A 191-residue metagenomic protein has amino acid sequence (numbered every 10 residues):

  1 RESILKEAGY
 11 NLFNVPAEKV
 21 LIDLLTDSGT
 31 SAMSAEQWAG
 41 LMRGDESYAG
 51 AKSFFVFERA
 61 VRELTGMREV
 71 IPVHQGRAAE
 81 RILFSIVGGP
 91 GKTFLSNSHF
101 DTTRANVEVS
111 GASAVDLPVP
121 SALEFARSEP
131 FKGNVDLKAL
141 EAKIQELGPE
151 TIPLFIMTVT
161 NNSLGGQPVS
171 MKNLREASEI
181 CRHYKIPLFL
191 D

Functional and structural regions predicted by a protein language model:
R1-Q37: N-terminal glycine-rich, Lys/His-bearing helix-loop that initiates the first secondary-structure elements of many
S28-A78, S98-H99: Conserved N-terminal alpha-helix of the aminotransferase class I/II PLP-enzyme fold
V61, V107, C181: Short hydrophobic alpha-helical segments of the AMP-binding
M67, A112, I186: Short glycine/serine/threonine/alanine-rich loop segments
R68-T93, T103-A105: Conserved beta-loop-alpha segment that forms the PLP phosphate-binding cup at the N-terminus of a helix
I71-H74, S96, D116-L117, M157 (+1 more regions): General beta-strand structural signal in soluble alpha/beta enzymes
S96-S121: Substrate-binding/gating loop at the entrance of the active-site cleft, primarily in PLP-dependent aminotransferase-like
F125-L190: Active-site phosphate-binding strand-loop segment of PLP-dependent enzymes
